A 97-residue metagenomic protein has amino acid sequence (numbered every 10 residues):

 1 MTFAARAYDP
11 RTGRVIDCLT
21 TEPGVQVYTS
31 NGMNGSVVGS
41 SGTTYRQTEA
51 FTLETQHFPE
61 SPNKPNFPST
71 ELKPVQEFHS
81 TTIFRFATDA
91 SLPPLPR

Functional and structural regions predicted by a protein language model:
M1-R97: Active-site pocket scaffolds in enzymes
